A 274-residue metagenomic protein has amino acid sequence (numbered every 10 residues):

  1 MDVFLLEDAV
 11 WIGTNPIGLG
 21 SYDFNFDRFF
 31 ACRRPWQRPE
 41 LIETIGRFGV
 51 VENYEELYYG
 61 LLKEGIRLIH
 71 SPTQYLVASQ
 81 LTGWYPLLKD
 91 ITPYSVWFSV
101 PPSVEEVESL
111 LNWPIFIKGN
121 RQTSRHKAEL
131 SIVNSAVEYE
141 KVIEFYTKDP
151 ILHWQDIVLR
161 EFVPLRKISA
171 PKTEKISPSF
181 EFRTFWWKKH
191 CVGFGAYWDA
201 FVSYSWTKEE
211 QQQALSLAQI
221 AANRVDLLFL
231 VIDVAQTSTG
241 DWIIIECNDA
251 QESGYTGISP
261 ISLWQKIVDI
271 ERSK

Functional and structural regions predicted by a protein language model:
D2-L41, F48-F180, W187, G195-Q219 (+1 more regions): Active-site nucleotide/adenylate-binding loops and adjacent lid/helix of ATP-dependent enzymes
I115, H190-G193, I243-E246: Protein kinase-like catalytic core scaffold
E181-R183, D233: Short, surface-exposed charged micro-motifs
W186-H190, S238-G240: Short acidic-glycine loop/turn motifs at beta-strand connectors
Q212, Q236-K274: C-terminal active-site "lid" helix and adjoining low-complexity regulatory extension at the edge of ATP-using catalytic
R224-L230, N248-Q251: Donor nucleotide-activated moiety binding/catalytic core segment of transferases that use nucleotide-activated donors
L227-T239: A short glycine-rich, hydrophobically flanked beta-strand micro-motif that places a catalytic Asp/Glu for divalent metal
